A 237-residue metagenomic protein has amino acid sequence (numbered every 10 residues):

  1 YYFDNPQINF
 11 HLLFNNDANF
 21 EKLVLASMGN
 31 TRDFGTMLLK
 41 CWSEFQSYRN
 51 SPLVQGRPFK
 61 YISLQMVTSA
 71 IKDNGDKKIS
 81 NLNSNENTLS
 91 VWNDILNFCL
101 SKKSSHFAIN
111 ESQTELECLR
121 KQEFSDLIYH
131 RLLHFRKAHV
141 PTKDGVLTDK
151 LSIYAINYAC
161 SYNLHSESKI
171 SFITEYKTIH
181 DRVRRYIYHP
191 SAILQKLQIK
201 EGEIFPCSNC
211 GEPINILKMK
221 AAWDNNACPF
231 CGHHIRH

Functional and structural regions predicted by a protein language model:
Y1-F20, V24-A26: The catalytic "switch" region of P-loop NTPases
H11-N15, D33, S51, F59 (+1 more regions): Short, surface-exposed helix-loop/turn micro-motifs enriched in polar/charged residues
S27-L39: The conserved phosphate-sensing helix
D33, E44-Y48, H130: Amphipathic alpha-helical interaction surfaces
D33, S80, S101-A108, L133-R136 (+1 more regions): Intrinsically disordered or highly flexible coil/loop and linker segments, enriched in small and charged/polar residues
L39-F124: Winged-helix-like regulatory helical subdomains adjacent to P-loop NTPase cores
I109-H237: Terminal-proximal interaction/regulatory segments of ATP-powered molecular machines
